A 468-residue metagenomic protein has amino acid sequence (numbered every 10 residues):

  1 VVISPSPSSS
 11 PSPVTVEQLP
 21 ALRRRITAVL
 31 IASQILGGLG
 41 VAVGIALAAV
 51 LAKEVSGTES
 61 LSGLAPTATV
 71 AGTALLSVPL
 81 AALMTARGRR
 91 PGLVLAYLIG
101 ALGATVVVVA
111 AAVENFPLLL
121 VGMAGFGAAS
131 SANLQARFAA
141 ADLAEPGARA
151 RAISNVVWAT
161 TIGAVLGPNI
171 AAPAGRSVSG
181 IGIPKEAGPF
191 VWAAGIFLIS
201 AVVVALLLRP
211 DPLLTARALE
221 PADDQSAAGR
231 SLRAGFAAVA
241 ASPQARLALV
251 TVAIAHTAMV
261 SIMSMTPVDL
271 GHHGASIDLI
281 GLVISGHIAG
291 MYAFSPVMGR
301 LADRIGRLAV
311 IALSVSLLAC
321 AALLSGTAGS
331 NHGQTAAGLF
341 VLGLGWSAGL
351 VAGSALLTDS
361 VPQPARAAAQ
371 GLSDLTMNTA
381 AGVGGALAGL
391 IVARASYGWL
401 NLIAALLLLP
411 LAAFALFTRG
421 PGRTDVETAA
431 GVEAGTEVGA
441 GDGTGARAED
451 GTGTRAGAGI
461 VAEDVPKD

Functional and structural regions predicted by a protein language model:
I3, P7-R24, R209-L249, E463-D468: Juxtamembrane intracellular "pre-TM" segments in multi-pass secondary transporters
I35, F116-S131, Q334-A348: Hydrophobic core of transmembrane alpha-helices in multi-pass small-molecule transporters, especially MFS/SLC-type
A48, S131-E145, A348-P362: Intracellular juxtamembrane helix-capping segments at the cytosolic ends of symmetry-related transmembrane helices
L76-R89, A293-R307, V392: Helix-to-loop junctions at the C-terminal end of transmembrane segments in multipass secondary transporters
R90, G175-G195, L390-L408: A membrane-interface helix-boundary motif in multi-pass transporters
L98-V113, S316-S330: C-terminal ends and interior cores of transmembrane alpha-helices in multi-pass membrane transporters/permeases
G122-A159: Cytoplasmic helix-loop-helix junction between adjacent transmembrane helices in 12-TM secondary transporters
A171-A172, R176, A194-E220, F414-R419: C-terminal membrane-cytosol helix-exit motif in multi-pass small-molecule transporters
